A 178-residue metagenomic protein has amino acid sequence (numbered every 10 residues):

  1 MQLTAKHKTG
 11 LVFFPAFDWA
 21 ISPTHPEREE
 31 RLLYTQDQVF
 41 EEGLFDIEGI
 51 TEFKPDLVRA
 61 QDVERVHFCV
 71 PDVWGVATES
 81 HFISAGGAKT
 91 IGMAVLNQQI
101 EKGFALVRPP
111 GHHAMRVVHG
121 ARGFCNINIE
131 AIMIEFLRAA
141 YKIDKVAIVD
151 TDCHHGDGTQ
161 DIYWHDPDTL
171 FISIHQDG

Functional and structural regions predicted by a protein language model:
M1-G178: HDAC/HDAC-like amidohydrolase catalytic core signature
